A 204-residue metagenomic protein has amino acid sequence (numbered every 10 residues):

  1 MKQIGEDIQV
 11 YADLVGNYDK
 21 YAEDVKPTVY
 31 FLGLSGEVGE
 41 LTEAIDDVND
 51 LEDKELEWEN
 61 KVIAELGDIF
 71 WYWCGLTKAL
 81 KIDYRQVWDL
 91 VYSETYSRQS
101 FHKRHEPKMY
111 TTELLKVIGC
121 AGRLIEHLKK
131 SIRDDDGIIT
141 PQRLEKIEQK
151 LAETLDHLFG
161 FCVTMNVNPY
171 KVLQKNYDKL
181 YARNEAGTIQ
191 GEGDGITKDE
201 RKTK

Functional and structural regions predicted by a protein language model:
M1-K204: Flexible "arm" and connector segments at domain edges
